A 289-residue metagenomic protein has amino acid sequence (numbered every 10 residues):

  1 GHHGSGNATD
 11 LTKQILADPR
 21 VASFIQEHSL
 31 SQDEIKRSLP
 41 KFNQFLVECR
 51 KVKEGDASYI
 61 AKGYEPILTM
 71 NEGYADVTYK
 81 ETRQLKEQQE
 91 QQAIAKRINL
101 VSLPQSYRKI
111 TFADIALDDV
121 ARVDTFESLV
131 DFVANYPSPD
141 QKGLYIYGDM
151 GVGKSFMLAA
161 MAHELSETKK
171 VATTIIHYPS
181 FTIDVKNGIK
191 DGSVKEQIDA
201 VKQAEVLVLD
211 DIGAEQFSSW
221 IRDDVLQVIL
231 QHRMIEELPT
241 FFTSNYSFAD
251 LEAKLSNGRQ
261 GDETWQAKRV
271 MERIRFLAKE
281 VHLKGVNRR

Functional and structural regions predicted by a protein language model:
G1-G63: N-terminal nucleic-acid engagement/recognition segments and initiation subdomains in replication, restriction
K41-Q44, G188, E215-R289: Replace "adjacent to P-loop NTPase cores in ATP/GTP-dependent enzymes" with "adjacent to NTP-binding cores
V47-L103: Interdomain "pre-motor" coupling segment immediately N-terminal to P-loop NTPase/helicase cores
I98-T125: Dynamic helix-loop-helix/coil hinge segments at AAA+ ATPase domain boundaries and subdomain interfaces
V120-L129, Q141, Y147, A162-Q203 (+2 more regions): Short glycine-rich substrate-engagement loop in P-loop NTPases that contacts/grips substrate
P137-A159: Walker A/P-loop nucleotide-binding motif
V171-A172, Q203-V206, E236-F242: Loop/turn-to-beta-strand initiation segments
D211-I212: Walker B catalytic acidic pair
